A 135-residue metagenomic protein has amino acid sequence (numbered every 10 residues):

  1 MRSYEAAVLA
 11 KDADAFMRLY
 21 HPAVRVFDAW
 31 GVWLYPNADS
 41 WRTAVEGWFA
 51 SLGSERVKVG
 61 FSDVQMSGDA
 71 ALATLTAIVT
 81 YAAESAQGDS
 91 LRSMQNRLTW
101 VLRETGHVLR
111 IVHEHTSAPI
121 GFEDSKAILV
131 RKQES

Functional and structural regions predicted by a protein language model:
M1-D12, L19: Short, aromatic-enriched amphipathic alpha-helices that serve as compact interaction elements
A13-A71, I78, S90: A solvent-exposed, acidic/Ser-Thr-rich amphipathic alpha-helical stretch
Q65-T74, L102-R110: A short, structured loop/turn motif at beta-sheet edges
T76-E84: Generic short beta-strand segments
A86-G88: Extracellular loop and loop/strand-boundary signature of outer-membrane beta-barrel proteins
S93-K126: Short beta-strand edge/turn micro-motifs at domain boundaries
V130-R131: Class I (Rossmann-like) S-adenosyl-L-methionine-dependent methyltransferase catalytic domain, capturing the SAM-binding
E134-S135: Extended, polar beta-sheet/loop recognition surfaces of beta-rich domains that mediate binding to diverse ligands
